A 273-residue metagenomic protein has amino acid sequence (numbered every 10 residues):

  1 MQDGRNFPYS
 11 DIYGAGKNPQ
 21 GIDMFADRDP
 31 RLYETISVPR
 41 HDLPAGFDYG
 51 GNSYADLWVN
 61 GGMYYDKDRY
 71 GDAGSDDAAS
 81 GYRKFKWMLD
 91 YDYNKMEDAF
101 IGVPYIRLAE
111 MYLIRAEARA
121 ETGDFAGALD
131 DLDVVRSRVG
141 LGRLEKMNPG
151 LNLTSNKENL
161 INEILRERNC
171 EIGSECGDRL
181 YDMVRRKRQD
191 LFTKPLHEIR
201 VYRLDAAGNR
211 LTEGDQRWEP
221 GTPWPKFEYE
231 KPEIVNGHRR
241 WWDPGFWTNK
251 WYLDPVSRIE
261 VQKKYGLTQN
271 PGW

Functional and structural regions predicted by a protein language model:
M1-W273: Acidic/polar-rich alpha-helix caps and helix-coil junctions
